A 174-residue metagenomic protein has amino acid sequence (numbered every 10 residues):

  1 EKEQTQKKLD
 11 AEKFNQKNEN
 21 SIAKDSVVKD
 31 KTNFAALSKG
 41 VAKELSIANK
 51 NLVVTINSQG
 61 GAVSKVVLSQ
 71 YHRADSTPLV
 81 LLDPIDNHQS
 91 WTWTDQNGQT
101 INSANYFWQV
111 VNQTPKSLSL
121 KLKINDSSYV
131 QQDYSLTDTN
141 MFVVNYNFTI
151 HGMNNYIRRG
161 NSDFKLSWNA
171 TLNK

Functional and structural regions predicted by a protein language model:
E1-K174: Membrane-protein biogenesis/insertion across secretory and organellar systems
